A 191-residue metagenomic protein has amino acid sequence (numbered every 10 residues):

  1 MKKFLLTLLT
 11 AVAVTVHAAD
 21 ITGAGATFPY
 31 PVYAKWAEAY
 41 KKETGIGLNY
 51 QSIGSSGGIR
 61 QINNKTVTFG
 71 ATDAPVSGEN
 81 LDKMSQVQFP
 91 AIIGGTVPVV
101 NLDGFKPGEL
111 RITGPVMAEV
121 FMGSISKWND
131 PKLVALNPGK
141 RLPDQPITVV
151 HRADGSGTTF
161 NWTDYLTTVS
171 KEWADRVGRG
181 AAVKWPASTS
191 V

Functional and structural regions predicted by a protein language model:
M1-F4: Positively charged n-region of N-terminal signal peptides that target proteins for export
L6-A18: Hydrophobic h-region of N-terminal signal peptides that target proteins for export in Gram-negative bacteria
A18-V191: Flexible loop/hinge segments at secondary-structure junctions
